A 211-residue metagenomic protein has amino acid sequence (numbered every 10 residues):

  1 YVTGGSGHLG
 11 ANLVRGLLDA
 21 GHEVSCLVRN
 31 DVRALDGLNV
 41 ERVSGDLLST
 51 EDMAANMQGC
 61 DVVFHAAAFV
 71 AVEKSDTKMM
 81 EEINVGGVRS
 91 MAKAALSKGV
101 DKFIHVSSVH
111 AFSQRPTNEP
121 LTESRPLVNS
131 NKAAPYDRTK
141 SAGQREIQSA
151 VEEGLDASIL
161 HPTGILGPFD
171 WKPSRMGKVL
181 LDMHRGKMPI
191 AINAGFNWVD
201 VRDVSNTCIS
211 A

Functional and structural regions predicted by a protein language model:
Y1-H22: N-terminal Rossmann NAD(P)H-binding glycine-rich loop of SDR-like oxidoreductase domains
G10-A11, V85, S141: Residues forming the Rossmann-fold NAD(P)(H) cofactor-binding site
V32-D36, V40-G86, A94: NAD(P)H-binding glycine-rich loop region in Rossmannoid oxidoreductase-like domains and their noncatalytic homologs
E82, G86-Y136: Conserved Rossmann-fold NAD(P)-dependent oxidoreductase catalytic core, especially the SDR/UDP-sugar
A111-F112, L155-M176: Flexible, glycine-rich beta-alpha linker
N129-N131, V179-V199, D203, T207 (+1 more regions): A conserved pocket-lining segment of Rossmann-fold NAD(P)-dependent short-chain dehydrogenase/reductase
K132-S158: Active-site Tyr-X1-5-Lys
